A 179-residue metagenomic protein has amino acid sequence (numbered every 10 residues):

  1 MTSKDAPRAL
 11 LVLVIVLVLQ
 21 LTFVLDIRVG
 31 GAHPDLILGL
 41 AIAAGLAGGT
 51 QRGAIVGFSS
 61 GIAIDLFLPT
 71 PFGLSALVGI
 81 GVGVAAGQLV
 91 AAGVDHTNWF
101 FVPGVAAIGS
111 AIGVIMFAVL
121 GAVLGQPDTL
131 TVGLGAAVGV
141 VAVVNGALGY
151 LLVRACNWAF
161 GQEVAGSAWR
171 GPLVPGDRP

Functional and structural regions predicted by a protein language model:
M1-P179: Terminal, non-globular segments
